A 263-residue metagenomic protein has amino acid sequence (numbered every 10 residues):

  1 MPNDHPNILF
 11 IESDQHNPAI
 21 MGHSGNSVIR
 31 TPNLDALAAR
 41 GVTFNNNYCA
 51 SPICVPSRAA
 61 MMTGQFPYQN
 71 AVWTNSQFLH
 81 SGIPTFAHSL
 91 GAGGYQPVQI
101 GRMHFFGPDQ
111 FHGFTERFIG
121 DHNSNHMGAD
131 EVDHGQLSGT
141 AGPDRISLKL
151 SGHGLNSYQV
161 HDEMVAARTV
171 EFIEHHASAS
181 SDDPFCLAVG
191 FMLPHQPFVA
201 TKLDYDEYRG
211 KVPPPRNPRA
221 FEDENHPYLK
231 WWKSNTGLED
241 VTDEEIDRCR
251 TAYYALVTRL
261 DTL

Functional and structural regions predicted by a protein language model:
M1-L263: Formylglycine-dependent sulfatase
